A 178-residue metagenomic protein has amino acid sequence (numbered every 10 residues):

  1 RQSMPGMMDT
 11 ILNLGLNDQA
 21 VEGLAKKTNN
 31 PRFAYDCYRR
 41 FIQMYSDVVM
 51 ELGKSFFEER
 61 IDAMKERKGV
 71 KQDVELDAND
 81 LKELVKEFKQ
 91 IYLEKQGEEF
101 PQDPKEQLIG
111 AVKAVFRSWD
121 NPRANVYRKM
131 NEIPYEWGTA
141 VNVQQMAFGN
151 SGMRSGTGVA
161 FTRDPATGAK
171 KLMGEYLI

Functional and structural regions predicted by a protein language model:
R1-I178: Nucleotide/phosphate-binding sheet-loop regions of phosphoryl- and nucleotidyl-transfer enzymes
